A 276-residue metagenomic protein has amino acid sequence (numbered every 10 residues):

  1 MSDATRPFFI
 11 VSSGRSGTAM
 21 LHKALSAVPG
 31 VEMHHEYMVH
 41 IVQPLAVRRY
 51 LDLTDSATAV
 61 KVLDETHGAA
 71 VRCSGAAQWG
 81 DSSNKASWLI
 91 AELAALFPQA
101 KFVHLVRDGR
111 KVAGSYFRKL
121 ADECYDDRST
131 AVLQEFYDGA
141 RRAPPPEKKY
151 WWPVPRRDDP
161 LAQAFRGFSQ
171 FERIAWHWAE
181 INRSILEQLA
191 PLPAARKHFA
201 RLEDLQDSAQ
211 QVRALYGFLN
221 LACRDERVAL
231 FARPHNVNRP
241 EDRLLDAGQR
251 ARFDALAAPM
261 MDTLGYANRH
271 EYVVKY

Functional and structural regions predicted by a protein language model:
M1-P7, Y125, R141-Y276: PAPS-dependent sulfotransferases, especially Golgi type II membrane carbohydrate sulfotransferases
M1-S74, K119-A140, L230-N238, K275-Y276: PAPS-dependent sulfotransferase catalytic core
I10-S12, W79-S82, H104, F199-L202: Short beta-strand segments
A19-H22, I41-Q43, S87-I90, R110-S115 (+1 more regions): Short catalytic/ligand-binding loop motif for oxyanion handling, primarily in non-cytosolic enzymes, centered on
V28, F97, L192: Acidic-histidine catalytic/liganding microenvironments
V31, A100, A195-K197: Short, conserved active-site loop motifs that form the nucleotide-linked donor/cofactor pocket
A57-E65, A76-L93, D126-I174: Anion-recognition interface
L96-Y116, A200, L215: Conserved phosphate-donor/acceptor-positioning beta-strand/loop module used by diverse small-molecule
